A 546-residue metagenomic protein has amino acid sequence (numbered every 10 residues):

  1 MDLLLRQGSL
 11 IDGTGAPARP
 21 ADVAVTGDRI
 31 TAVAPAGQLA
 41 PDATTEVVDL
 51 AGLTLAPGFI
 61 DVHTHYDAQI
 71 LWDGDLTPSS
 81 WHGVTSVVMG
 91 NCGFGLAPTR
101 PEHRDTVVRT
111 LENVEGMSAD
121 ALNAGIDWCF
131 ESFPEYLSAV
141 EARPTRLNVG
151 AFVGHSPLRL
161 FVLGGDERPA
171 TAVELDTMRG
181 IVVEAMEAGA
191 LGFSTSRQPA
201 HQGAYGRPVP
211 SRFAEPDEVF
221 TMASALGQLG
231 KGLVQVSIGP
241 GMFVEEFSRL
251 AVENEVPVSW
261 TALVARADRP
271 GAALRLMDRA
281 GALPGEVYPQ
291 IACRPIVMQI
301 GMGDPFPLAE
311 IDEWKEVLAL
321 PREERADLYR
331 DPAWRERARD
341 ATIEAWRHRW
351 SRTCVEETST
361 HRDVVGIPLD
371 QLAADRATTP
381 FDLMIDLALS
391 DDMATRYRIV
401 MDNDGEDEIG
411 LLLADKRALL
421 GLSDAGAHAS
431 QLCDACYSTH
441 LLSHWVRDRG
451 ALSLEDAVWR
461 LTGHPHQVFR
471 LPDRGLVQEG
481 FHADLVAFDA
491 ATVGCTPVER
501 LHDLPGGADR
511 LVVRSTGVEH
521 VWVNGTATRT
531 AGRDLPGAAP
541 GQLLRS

Functional and structural regions predicted by a protein language model:
M1-D2, L10-G58: Histidine-rich, glycine-flanked metal-binding segment
L3-L5, A40-G90, R514: Replace "His-x-His-based motif
L4, T45-D49, F59, N148-A151 (+2 more regions): Conserved beta-strand scaffold positions in the cores of enzyme catalytic domains, especially in NTP/NDP-utilizing
G8, D28, G52, H63 (+11 more regions): Divalent metal-coordination and catalytic microenvironments
L10-D22, R396-N403, I409, S453-V458 (+1 more regions): Acidic, glycine-enriched loop/beta-strand segments at the rims of small-molecule binding/catalytic pockets
W72-G192: Divalent-metal coordination cores built from histidine and acidic residues
Y136-V140, R146-N148, F152-F161, R168-A172 (+3 more regions): Active-site neighborhoods of metal-dependent hydrolases
L411-A418, A435-Y437, A487-P540: C-terminal cap of metal-dependent C-N hydrolases
